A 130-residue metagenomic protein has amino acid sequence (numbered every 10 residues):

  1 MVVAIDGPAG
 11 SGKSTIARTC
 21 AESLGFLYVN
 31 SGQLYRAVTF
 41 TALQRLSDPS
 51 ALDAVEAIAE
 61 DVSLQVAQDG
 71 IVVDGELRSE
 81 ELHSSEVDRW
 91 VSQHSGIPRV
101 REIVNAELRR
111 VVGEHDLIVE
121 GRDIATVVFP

Functional and structural regions predicted by a protein language model:
V3-I5: Hydrophobic anchor at the beta1->P-loop junction of P-loop NTPases
P8: P-loop (Walker A) phosphate-binding loop of NTP-binding proteins
K13: Conserved lysine of the Walker
I16: Hydrophobic positions on the alpha1 helix immediately C-terminal to the Walker A/P-loop
T19: Active-site signature of alpha/beta-hydrolase-fold catalytic machinery across serine- and Asp/Cys-nucleophile hydrolases
E22: Alpha-helical residues within the helix-turn-helix
Q33-L117, D123, V128: ATP-dependent small-molecule kinase phosphotransfer cores that center on conserved nucleotide phosphate-binding segments
